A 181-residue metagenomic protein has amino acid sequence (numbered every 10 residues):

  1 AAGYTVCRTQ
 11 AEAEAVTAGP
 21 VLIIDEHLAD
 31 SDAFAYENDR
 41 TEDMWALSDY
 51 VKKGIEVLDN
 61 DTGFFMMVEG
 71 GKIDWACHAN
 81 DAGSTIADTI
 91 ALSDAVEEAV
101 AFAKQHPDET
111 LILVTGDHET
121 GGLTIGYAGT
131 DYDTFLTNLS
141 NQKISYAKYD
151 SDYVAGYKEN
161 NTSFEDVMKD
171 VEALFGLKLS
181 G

Functional and structural regions predicted by a protein language model:
A1-G181: A post-motif C-terminal structural segment
